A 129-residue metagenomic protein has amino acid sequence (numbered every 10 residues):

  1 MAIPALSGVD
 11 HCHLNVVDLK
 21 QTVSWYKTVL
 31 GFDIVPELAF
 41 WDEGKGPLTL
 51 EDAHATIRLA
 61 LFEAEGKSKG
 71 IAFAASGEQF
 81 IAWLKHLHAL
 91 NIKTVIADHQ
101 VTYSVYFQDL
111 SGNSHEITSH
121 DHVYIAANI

Functional and structural regions predicted by a protein language model:
M1-K20, G70-I71, Y124-I129: N-terminal beta-strand motif that seeds the catalytic metal site of vicinal oxygen chelate
A2-I3, K85, A89-I129: Vicinal oxygen chelate
P4-L6, H13-I57: Core segments of cupin and vicinal oxygen chelate
V9-V17, L48, E63-H88, Y103-Q108 (+1 more regions): Vicinal oxygen chelate
V35-P36, R58-A60, N91-I96: A short linear hydrophobic-aromatic micro-motif
F40-E43, E65, D98-Q100: A short beta-turn/loop motif at secondary-structure boundaries
A55, A64-G66, H122: Residue-level signature for short turns and capping positions that connect secondary-structure elements
A60-F62, T118: Short linear motifs in exposed loops
